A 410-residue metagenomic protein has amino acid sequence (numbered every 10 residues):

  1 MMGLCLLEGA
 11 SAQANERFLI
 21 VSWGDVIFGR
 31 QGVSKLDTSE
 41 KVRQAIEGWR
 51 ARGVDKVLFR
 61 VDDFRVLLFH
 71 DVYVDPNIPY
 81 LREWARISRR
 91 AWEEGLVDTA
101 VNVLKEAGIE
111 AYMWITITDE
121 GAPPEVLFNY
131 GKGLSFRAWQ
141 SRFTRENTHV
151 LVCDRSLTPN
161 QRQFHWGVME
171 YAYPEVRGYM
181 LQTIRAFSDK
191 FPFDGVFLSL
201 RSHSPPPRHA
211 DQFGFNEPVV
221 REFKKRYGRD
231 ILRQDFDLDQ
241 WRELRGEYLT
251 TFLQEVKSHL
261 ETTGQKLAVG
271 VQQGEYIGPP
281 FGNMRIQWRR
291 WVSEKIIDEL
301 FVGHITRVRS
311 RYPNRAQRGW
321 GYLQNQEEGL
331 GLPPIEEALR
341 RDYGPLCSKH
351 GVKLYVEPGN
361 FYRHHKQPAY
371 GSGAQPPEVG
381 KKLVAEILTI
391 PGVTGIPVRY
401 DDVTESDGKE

Functional and structural regions predicted by a protein language model:
E16-S39, M113-K190, H365-P376: Active-site-adjacent "subsite" loops/lids of carbohydrate-active enzymes
V33-R50, V176-F187, P279-E294, G373-T389: Short, acidic/polar
S34-R52, P79-K105, G178-Q182, E247-Q254 (+1 more regions): Aromatic- and glycine-enriched glycan-recognition loops and surfaces that form the carbohydrate-binding subsites
E40-L67, K190-G195, I296-V302, I387-I396: Catalytic domains of carbohydrate-active enzymes, especially glycoside hydrolases
A45-V54, A100-K105, V168-H203, E386: An active-site-proximal structural segment forming one wall of the substrate-binding cleft that immediately precedes
V54-W92, H209, T306-G329: Aromatic-lined carbohydrate-binding/catalytic grooves of carbohydrate-active enzymes
K56, I296-R315, Q326-E336, D342-P345 (+1 more regions): Substrate-binding cleft of secreted/luminal carbohydrate-active enzymes
E110-A122, F197-S204, Q240-M284, G351-R363: Aromatic-lined carbohydrate-recognition surfaces of secreted/lumenal glycan-active proteins
